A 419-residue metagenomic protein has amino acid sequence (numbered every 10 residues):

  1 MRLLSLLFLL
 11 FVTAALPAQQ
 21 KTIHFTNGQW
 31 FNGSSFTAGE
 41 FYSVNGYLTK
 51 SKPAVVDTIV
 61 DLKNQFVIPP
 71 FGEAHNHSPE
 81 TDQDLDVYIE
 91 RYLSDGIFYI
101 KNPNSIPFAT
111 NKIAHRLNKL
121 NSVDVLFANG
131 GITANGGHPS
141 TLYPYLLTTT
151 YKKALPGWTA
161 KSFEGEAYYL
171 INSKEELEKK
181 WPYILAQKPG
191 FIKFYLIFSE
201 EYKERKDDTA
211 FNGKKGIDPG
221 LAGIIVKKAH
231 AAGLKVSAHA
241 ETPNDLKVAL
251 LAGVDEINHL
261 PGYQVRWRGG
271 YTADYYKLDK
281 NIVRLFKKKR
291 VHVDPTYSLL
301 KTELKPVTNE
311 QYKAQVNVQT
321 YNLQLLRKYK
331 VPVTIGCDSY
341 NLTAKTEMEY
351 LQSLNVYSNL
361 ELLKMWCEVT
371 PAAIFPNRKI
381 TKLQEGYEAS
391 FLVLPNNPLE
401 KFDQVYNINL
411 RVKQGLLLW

Functional and structural regions predicted by a protein language model:
M1, L16-A54, N396-K401, L416-L417: N-terminal metal-binding scaffold of metallo-dependent hydrolase/deaminase domains
L3-A14: Sec-dependent N-terminal signal peptides
I23-F25, A54-D84, F98: Replace "His-x-His-based motif
P69-E80, A229, V236-P243, I257: Histidine-centered catalytic micro-motifs
F71, D86-D207, K214-L234, N281-T302 (+1 more regions): Divalent-metal coordination cores built from histidine and acidic residues
D82-L85, P139, K203-R205, L246-V254 (+4 more regions): Histidine/acidic-residue-rich catalytic or RNA/ligand-binding cores of hydrolases and nuclease-related proteins
Q315-N397: His/Asp/Glu-enriched, well-ordered alpha-helical/loop segment that forms or immediately abuts the divalent-metal
